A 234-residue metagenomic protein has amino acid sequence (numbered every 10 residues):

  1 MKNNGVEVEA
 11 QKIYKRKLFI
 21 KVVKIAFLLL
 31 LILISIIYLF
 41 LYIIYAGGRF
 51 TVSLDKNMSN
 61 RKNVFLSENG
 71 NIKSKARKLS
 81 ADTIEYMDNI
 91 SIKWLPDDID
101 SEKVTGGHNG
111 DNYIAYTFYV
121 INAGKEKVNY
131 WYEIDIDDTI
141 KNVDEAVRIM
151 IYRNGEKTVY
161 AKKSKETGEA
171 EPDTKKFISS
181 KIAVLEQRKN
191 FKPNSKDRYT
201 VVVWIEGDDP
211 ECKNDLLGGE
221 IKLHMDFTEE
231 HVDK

Functional and structural regions predicted by a protein language model:
K2-D98, G107, H231-K234: Short, polar/proline-rich extracytoplasmic segments that appear immediately after membrane translocation
G5, Y14-L33, F40-I43, G124 (+5 more regions): Feature for long, exposed domains in two main contexts
K12-F27, L95-S101, T158-K196: Extracellular adhesion/glycan-binding regions together with long Ser/Thr- and acidic-residue-rich low-complexity tracts
I32-I37, N112-N122, Y130, R148 (+1 more regions): Amphipathic repeat-derived elements
L54-D82, I140-I182: A surface/secretory-pathway sequence property marking extracellular, secreted, or lumenal proteins enriched
D100-V128, K181-K234: C-terminal, structured domain-capping segment
E126-I136, V143-A146: Short, hydrophobic/aromatic beta-strand segments
I134-D138, D226-T228: Acidic (Asp/Glu-rich), glycine- and aromatic
